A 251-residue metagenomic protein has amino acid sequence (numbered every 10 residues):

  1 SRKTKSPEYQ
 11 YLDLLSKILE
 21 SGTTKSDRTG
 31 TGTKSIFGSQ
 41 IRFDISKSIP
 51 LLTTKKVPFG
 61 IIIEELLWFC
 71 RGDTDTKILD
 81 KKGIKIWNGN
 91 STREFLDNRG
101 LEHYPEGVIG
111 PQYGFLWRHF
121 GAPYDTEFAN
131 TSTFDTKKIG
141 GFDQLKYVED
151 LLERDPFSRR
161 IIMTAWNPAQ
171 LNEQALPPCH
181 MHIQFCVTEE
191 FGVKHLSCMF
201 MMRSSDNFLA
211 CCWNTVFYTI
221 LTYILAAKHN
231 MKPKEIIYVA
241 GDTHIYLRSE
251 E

Functional and structural regions predicted by a protein language model:
S1-E250: Terminal, non-catalytic protein-protein interaction segments that mediate quaternary/complex assembly
